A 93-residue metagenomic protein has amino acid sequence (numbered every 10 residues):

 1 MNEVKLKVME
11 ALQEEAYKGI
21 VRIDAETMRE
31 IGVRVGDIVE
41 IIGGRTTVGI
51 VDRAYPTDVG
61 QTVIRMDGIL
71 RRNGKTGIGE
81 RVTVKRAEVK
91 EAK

Functional and structural regions predicted by a protein language model:
M1-K93: Beta-strand/loop-dominated core regions that host nucleotide or nucleotide-derived cofactor-binding catalytic loops
